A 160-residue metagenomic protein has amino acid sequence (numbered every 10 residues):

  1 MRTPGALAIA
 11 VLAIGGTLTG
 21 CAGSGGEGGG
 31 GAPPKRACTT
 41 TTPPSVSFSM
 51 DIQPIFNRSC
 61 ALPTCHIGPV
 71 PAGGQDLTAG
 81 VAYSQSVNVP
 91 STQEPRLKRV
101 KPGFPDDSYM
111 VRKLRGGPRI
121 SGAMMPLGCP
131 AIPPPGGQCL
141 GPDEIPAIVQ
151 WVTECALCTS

Functional and structural regions predicted by a protein language model:
M1-C21: Sec-dependent bacterial lipoprotein signal peptides
C21-S160: Aromatic- and Gly/Pro-enriched helix-to-coil junctions and flexible linker segments
